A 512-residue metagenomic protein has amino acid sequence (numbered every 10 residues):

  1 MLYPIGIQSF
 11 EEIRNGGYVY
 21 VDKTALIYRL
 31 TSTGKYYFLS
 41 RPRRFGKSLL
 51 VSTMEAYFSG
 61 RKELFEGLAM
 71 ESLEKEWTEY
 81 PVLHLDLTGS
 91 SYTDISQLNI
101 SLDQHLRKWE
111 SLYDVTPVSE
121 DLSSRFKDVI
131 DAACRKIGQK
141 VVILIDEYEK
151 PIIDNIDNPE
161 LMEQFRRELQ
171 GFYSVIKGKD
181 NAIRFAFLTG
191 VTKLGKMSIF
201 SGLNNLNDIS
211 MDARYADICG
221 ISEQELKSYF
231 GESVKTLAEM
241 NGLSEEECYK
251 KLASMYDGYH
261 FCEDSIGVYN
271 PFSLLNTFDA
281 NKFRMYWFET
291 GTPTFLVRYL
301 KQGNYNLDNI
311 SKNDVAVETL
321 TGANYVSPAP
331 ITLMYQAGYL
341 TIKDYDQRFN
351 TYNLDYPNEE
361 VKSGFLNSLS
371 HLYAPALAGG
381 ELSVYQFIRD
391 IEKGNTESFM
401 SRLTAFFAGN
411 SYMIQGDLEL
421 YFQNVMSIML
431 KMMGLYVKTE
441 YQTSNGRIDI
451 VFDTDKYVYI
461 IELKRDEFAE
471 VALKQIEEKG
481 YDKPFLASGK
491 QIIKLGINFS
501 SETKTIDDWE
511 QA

Functional and structural regions predicted by a protein language model:
M1-L418, M433: Phosphate-binding site recognition
A133-I137, M429-D455: Active-site metal-binding core of divalent-cation-utilizing nuclease and nuclease-like domains
V142, Y457-Y459, I493: Structural motif
M162-R167, R465-D482: Mg2+/Mn2+-dependent nuclease catalytic core
F172-K179, T332-L340, S427-L435, Q475-L495: Metal-dependent nuclease catalytic cores in nucleic-acid-processing enzymes, especially RNase H-like/related
M426, I450-R465, K479: Conserved catalytic cores of phosphodiester-cleaving nucleases, focusing on short active-site segments
P484, S488-A512: Domain-level recognition of nuclease-like catalytic cores that cleave nucleotide substrates
